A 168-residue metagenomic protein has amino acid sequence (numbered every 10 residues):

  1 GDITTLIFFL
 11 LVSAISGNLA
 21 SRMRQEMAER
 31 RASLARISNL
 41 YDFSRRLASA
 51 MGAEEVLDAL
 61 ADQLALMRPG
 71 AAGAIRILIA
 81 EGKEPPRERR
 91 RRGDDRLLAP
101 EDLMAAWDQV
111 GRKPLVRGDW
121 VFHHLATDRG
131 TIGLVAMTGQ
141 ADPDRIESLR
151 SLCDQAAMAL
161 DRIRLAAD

Functional and structural regions predicted by a protein language model:
G1, G17-S21, S44: Juxtamembrane membrane-interface segments at transmembrane alpha-helix termini
G1-L10: Alpha-helical transmembrane segments and their interfaces in multipass membrane proteins
D2, R31-M51: Membrane-cytosol interface motif
F9, E29, S33, Q109-G111: Residue-level detector of functional hotspots within protein domains
F9-R22, S148-D168: Signal-transmission/dimerization alpha-helices at domain junctions
L19, R36-N39, F43, V56 (+1 more regions): Internal, well-ordered alpha-helical segments in soluble enzyme and binding-protein domains
M23-E26, R30, L34-I37, R162: Heptad-repeat alpha-helical coiled-coil signal-transmission segments
R45-R162: GAF sensory domains
